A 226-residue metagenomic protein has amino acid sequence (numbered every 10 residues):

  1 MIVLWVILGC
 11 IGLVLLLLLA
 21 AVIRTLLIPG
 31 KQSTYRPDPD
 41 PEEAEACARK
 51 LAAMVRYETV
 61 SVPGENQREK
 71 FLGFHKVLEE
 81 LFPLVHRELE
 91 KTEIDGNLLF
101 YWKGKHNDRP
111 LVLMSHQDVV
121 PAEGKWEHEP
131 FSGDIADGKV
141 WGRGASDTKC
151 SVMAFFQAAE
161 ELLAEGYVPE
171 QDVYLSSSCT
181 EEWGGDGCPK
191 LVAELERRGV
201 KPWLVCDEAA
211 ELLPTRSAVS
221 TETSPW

Functional and structural regions predicted by a protein language model:
M1-G12: Feature marks short, highly hydrophobic, charge-poor N-terminal signal-anchor/signal peptide-like helices that anchor
I2, E42-R49, A193-G199: Polar/charged alpha-helical tracts
I11-T148, E165-P169: Acidic/His- and Gly-rich active-site-bordering loop/insert found across diverse amide/peptide-bond hydrolases
S146-P225: Acidic/histidine-rich catalytic neighborhood of metal-dependent amide-processing enzymes
